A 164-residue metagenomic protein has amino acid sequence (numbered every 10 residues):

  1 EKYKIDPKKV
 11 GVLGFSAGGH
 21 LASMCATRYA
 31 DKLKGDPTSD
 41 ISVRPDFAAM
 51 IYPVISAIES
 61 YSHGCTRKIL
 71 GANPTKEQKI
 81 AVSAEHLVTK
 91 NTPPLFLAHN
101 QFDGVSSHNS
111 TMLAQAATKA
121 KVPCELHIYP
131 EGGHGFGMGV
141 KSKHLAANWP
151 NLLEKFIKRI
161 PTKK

Functional and structural regions predicted by a protein language model:
E1-S62, K79-I80: Primarily recognizes the serine-hydrolase "nucleophile elbow" in alpha/beta-hydrolase and SGNH/GDSL folds
V10, L95, C124: Hydrophobic anchor at the start of a short beta-strand that flanks the dinucleotide cofactor-binding loop
A57, F102-S106: Acidic catalytic loop of the alpha/beta-hydrolase fold
S60-H63, M138-V140: Short aromatic-enriched loop/helix-cap "lid" or pocket-rim segments at secondary-structure transitions that line
G71-E77: Short, flexible loop segments at the rims of nucleotide/cofactor-binding pockets, characterized by
A84-T92, N109: Conserved serine/cysteine hydrolase catalytic core
N91, F96-H99: Short beta-strand/loop motif that positions the catalytic acidic residue of the alpha/beta-hydrolase fold
A98, S107, T111-K164: C-terminal catalytic histidine-bearing segment of alpha/beta-hydrolase fold enzymes
